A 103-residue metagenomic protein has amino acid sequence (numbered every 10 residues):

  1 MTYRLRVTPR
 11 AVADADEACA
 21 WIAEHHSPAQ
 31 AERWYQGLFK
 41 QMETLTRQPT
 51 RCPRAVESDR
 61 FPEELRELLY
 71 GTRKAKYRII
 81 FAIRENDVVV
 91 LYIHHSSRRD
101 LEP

Functional and structural regions predicted by a protein language model:
M1-R66, P103: Basic, Lys/Arg-enriched alpha-helical interface segments
Y70-P103: Enriched for short, Lys/Arg-rich terminal
